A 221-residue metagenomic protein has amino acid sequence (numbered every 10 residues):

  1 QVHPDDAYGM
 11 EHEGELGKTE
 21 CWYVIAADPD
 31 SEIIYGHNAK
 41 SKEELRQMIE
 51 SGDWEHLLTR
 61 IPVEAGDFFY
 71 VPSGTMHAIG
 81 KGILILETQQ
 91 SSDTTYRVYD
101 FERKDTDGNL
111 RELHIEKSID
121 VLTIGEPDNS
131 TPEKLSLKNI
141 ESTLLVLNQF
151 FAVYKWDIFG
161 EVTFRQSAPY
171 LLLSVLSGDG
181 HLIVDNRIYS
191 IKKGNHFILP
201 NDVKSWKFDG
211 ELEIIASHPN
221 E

Functional and structural regions predicted by a protein language model:
Q1-A65, G80-D179, V184-D185, Y189-S190 (+2 more regions): Active-site region of the double-stranded beta-helix
P4, F68, T75: Active-site metal-binding loops of divalent metal-dependent hydrolases
G66-Y70, S205-G210: Noncatalytic modules at the cell exterior or secretory-pathway interfaces, chiefly beta-strand-rich lectin/adhesion
V71-S73, E126: Short charge-dense sequence patches
T75-A78, V203-W206, E221: Short, charged beta-turn/beta-strand-edge "cap" motif at the junction between a beta-strand and an adjacent loop
K192-W206: Low-complexity, intrinsically disordered Gly/Pro/Thr-rich segments
